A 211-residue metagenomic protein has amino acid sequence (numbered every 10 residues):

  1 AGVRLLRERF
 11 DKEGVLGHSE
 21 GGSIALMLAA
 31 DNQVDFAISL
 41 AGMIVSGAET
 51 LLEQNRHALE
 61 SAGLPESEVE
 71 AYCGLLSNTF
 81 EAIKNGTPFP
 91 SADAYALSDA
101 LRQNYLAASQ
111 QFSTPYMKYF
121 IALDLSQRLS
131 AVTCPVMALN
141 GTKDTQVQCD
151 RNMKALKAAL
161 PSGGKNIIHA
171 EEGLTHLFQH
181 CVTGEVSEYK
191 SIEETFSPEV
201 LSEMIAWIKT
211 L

Functional and structural regions predicted by a protein language model:
A1-R7: Alpha/beta-hydrolase active-site loop
V15-G17, L40: Short beta-strand immediately N-terminal to the catalytic nucleophile in serine-hydrolase-like folds
G17-G21, A25: Gly/Ala-rich beta-loop-alpha elbow adjacent to hydrolase catalytic centers
L40-S130: Accessory cap/linker subdomain of secreted extracellular hydrolases
V132, A138-N140: Short beta-strand/loop motif that positions the catalytic acidic residue of the alpha/beta-hydrolase fold
C134, Q148-A159: Short alpha-helix in the alpha/beta-hydrolase fold that links the catalytic acid
K143-V147, H176: Acidic catalytic loop of the alpha/beta-hydrolase fold
L174-L177, V182-L211: Catalytic active-site module of serine/aspartate enzymes centered on a nucleophile-bearing elbow/loop
